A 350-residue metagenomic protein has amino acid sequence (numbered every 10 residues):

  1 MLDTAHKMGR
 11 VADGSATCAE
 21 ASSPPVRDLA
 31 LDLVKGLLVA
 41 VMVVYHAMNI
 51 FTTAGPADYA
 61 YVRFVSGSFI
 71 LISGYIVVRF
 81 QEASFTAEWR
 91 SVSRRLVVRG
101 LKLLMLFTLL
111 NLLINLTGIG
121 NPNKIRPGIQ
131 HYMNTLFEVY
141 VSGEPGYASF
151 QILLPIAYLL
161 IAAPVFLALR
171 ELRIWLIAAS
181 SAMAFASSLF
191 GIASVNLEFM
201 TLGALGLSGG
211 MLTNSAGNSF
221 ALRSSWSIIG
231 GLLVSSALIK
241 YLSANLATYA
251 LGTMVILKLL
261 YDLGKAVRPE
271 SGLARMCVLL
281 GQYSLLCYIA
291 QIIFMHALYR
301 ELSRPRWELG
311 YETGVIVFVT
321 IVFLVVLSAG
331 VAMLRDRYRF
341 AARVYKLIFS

Functional and structural regions predicted by a protein language model:
L2-S350: Alpha-helical transmembrane segments and their immediate juxtamembrane cytosolic regions
